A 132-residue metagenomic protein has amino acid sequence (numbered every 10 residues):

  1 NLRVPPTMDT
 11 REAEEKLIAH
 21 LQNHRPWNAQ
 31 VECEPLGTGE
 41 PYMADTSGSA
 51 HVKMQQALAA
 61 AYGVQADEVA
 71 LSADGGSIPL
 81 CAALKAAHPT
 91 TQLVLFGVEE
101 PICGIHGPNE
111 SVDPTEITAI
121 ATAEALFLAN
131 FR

Functional and structural regions predicted by a protein language model:
N1, P6-K16, H24, N28-R132: An extended, acidic, His-containing surface patch that forms the Zn2+-binding/catalytic region of metallohydrolases
A19: Short edge-strand/loop segments of extracellular domains
